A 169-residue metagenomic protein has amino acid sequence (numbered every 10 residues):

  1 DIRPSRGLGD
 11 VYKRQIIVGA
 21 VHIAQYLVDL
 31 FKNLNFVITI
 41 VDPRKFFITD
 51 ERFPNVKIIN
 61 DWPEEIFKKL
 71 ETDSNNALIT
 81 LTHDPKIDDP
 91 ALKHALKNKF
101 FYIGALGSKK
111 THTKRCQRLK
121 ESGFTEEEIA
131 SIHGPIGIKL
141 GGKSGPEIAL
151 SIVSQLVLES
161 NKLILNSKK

Functional and structural regions predicted by a protein language model:
D1-Y12: Single conserved hydrophobic/aromatic residue that forms the stacking wall/gate of nucleotide- or nucleobase-binding
Y12-I17, T80: Hydrophobic Val/Ile/Leu positions in short beta-strands of Rossmann-like dinucleotide-binding domains
I23, I87: Hydrophobic/small residue at the entry helix of a nucleotide-binding pocket
F36-F53: NAD(P)-binding Rossmann-fold cofactor-contacting core
V56-D61: Conserved SAM-binding strand-loop segment of SAM-dependent methyltransferases
E64-S74: Short amphipathic alpha-helix with an adjacent loop that forms part of the alpha/beta core around
F100, L106-K169: Adenosine-phosphate binding glycine-rich loop
